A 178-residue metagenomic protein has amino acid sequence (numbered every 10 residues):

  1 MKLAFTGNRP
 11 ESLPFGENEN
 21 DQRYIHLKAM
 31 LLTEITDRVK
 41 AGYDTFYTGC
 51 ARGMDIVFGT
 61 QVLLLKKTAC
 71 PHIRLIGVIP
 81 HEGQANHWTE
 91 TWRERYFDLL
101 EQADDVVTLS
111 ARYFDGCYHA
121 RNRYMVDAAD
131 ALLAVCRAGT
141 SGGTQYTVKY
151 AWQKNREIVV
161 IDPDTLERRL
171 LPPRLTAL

Functional and structural regions predicted by a protein language model:
M1-L178: Acidic/glycine-enriched connector segments
